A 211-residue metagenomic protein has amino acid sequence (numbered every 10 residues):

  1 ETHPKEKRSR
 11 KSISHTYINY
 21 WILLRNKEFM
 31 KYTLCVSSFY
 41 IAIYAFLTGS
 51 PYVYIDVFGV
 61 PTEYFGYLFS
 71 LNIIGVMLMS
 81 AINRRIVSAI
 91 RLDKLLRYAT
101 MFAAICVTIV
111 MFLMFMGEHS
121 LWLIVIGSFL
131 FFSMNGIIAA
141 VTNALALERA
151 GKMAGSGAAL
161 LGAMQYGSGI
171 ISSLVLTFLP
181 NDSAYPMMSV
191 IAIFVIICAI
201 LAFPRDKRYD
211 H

Functional and structural regions predicted by a protein language model:
E1-T33: Juxtamembrane intracellular "pre-TM" segments in multi-pass secondary transporters
R25-A45, F129-S133: Pair of pore-lining "gating" transmembrane helices in MFS-fold secondary transporters
G49-E63: Short amphipathic helix-loop junctions that connect adjacent transmembrane helices in Major Facilitator Superfamily/SLC
T62-S70, A158-A159: Small-residue hotspots at the loop-to-helix junctions and early N-terminal turns of transmembrane alpha-helices
M79-K94: Helix-to-loop junctions at the C-terminal end of transmembrane segments in multipass secondary transporters
K94-V141: C-terminal transmembrane helical hairpin of 12-TM major facilitator-type secondary transporters
N143-Y185, V190-I191: A late C-terminal transmembrane helix in Major Facilitator Superfamily
A192-H211: Multi-pass alpha-helical transporter architecture, strongest for 12-TM Major Facilitator/SLC carriers used
